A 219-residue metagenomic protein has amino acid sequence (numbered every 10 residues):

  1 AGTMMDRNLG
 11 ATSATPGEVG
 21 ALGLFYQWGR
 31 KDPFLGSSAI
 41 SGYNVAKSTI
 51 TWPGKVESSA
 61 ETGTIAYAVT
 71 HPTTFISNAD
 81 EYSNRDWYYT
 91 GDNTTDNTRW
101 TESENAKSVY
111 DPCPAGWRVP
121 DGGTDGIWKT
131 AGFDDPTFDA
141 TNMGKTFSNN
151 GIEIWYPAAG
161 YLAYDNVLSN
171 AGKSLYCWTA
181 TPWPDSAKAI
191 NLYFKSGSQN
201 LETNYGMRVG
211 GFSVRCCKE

Functional and structural regions predicted by a protein language model:
A1-W87, G123: A short glycine-rich, aromatic-capped structural motif
G2, D6-P16, Q27-R30, A79-E219: C-terminal, surface-exposed recognition/capping segments
